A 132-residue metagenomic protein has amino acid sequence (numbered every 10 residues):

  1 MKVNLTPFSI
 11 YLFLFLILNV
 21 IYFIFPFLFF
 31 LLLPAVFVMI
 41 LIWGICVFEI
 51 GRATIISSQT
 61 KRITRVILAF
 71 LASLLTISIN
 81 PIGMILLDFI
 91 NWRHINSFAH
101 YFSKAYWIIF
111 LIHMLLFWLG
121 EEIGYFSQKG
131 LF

Functional and structural regions predicted by a protein language model:
M1-G44: N-terminal signal-anchor transmembrane alpha-helix
K2, A53-T64: Membrane-interface helix-boundary motifs at transmembrane edges
N4, Y11-F15, N19-Y22, R93-F132: Alpha-helical membrane-associated segments of multi-pass integral membrane proteins
L5, Y11, I40, V47 (+5 more regions): Small-residue packing motifs within transmembrane alpha-helices
I17, I21, F25, I50 (+4 more regions): Alpha-helical membrane-inserting segments
P26-P34, N80-I108: Interfacial non-cytosolic loop connecting adjacent transmembrane helices
V38-S58: Canonical alpha-helical transmembrane segments
W43, R65-N91, I109-H113: Hydrophobic alpha-helical membrane segments
